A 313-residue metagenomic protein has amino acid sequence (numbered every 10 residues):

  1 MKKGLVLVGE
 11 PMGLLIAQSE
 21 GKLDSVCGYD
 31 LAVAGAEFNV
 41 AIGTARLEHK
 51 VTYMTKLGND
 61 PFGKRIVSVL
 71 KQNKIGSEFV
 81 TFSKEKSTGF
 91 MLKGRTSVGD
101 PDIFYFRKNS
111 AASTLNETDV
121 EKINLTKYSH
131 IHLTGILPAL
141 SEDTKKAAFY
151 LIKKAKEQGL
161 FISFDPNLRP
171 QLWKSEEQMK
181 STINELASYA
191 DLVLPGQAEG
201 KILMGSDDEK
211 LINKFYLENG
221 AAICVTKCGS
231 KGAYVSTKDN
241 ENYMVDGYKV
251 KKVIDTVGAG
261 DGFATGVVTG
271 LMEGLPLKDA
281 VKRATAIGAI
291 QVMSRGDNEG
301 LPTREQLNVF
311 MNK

Functional and structural regions predicted by a protein language model:
M1-G76: Glycine-rich phosphate/adenosyl-contacting loop at the front of the ribokinase-like
M1-L5, K153, E209-K313: Conserved phosphate-binding/catalytic region of the ribokinase-like
T44, G196, G260: Short, conserved phosphate/pyrophosphate- and ester-handling motifs at nucleotide-, phospho-/glycolipid
A45, K71, K153-E157, A187 (+1 more regions): Anion (oxyanion) recognition and catalysis
K50-G135, N308-K313: Conserved N-terminal subdomain of the carbohydrate kinase-like
Q158, P170-N242: Conserved phosphate/ATP/ADP-binding segment of small-molecule kinases
G159-P166: Short beta-strand/loop segments at the ligand-binding rim of alpha/beta enzyme cores
